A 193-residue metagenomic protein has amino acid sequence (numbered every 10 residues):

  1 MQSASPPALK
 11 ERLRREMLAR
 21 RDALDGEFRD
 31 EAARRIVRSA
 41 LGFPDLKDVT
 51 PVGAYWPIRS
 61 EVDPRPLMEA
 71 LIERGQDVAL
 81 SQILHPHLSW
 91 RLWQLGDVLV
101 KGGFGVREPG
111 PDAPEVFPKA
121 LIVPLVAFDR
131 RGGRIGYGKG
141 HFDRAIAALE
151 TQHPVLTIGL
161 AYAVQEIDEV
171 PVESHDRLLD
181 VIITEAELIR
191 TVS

Functional and structural regions predicted by a protein language model:
Q2-F117: N-terminal active-site beta-alpha-beta segment that forms phosphate/nucleotide-binding and substrate-recognition loops
A4, L88-S193: Conserved phosphate- and dinucleotide-binding cores of soluble alpha/beta proteins, encompassing both enzyme active
